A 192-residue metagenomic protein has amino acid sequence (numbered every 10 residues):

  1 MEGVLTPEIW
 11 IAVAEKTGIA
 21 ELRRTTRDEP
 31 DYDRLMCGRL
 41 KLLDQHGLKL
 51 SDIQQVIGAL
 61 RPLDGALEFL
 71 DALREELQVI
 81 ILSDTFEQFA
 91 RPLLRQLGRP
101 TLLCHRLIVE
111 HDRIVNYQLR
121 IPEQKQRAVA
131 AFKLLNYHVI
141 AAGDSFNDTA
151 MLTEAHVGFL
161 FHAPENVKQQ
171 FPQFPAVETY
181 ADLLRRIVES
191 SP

Functional and structural regions predicted by a protein language model:
M1-R106, E110: Alpha-helical substrate-recognition element adjacent to the catalytic core
D71, A130, T149-A150: Alpha-helical segments flanking ligand/cofactor-binding loops in enzyme cores
E75-L77, F132-H138, S190-S191: Glycine-rich phosphate-binding loop signature in dinucleotide/nucleotide-binding domains
V79-D84, Y137-E178: Acidic, Mg2+-coordinating phosphoryl-transfer loop and its flanking beta/alpha structural elements, shared across
E87, T153-A155, V188-P192: An extended, acidic
E87-R91, D148-T149, L184: Short, well-ordered alpha-helical microsegments
Q88-V139, Q170: Substrate-recognition "cap/lid" segment bordering the active-site pocket of phosphatases
L103, F174-L183: Short acidic-hydrophobic, aromatic-tinged amphipathic segments that line or gate anion-handling sites
